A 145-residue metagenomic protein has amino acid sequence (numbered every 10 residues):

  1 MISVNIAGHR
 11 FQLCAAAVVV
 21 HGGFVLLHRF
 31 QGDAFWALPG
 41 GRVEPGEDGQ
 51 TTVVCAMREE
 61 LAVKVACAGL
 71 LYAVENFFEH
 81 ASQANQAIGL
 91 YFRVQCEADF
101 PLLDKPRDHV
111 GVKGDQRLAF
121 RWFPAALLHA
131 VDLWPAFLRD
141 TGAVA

Functional and structural regions predicted by a protein language model:
M1-A16: Acidic, metal-coordinating catalytic segment for phosphate/diphosphate chemistry, firing primarily on the Nudix
N5, A73-E79: Short, solvent-exposed loop/turn elements at beta->coil junctions and helix N-caps that rim active or binding pockets
Q12-A16, A87-Y91, R117: Short hydrophobic/aromatic beta-strand or adjacent loop that forms the aromatic wall/cage of a ligand/substrate-binding
V20-V25, G32-D33, E44, N76-F78 (+1 more regions): Short, charged/polar surface micro-motifs in flexible loops or helix N-caps
H21-E60: Conserved Nudix-box catalytic region and its N-terminal flanking loop in Nudix hydrolases and closely related
K64-A73: A short coil-to-beta-strand element that immediately follows conserved catalytic motifs
F78-P106, A143-V144: Active-site-adjacent beta-strand/loop module that shapes the phosphate/pyrophosphate-binding cleft
R93, D104-A143: NUDIX/MutT-family hydrolases
